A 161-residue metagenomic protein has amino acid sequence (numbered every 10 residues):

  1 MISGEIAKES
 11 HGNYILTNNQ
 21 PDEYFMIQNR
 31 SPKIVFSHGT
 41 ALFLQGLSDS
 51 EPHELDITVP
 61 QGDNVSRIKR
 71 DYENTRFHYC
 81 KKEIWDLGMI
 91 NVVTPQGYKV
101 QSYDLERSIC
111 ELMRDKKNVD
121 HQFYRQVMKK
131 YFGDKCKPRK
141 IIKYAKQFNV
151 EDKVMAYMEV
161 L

Functional and structural regions predicted by a protein language model:
M1-I2, Q101: A generic local structural motif
I2-S10: A short, conserved structural fragment
E9, N13-L161: Nucleic-acid-binding surface
